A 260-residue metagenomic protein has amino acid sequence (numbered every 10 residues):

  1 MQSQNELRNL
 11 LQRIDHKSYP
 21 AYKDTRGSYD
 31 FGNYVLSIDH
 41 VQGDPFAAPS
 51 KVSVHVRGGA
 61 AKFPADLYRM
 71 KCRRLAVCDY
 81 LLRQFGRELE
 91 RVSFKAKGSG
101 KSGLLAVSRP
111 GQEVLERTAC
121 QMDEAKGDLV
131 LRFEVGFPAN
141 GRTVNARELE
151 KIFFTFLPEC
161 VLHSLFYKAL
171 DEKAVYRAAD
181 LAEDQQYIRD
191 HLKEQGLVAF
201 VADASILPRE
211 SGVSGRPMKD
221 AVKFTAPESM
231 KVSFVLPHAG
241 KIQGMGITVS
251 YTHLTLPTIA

Functional and structural regions predicted by a protein language model:
M1-G196, L207: N-terminal accessory targeting/assembly segments
S53, R132-E134, A199-V201, K231-V235 (+1 more regions): Structured core elements
L75, K151, E228, K241-M245: Conserved structured core elements
F200-I206, E210-G212: Active-site-proximal "nucleotidyltransferase
D203-S205, A239, S250: An acidic- and aromatic-residue-enriched active-site/binding cleft used to recognize and process polar
E210-A239: N-terminal pre-Walker A segment at the start of P-loop NTPase domains
T252-T258: Conserved small/polar residues in nucleotide/adenosyl-binding loops
